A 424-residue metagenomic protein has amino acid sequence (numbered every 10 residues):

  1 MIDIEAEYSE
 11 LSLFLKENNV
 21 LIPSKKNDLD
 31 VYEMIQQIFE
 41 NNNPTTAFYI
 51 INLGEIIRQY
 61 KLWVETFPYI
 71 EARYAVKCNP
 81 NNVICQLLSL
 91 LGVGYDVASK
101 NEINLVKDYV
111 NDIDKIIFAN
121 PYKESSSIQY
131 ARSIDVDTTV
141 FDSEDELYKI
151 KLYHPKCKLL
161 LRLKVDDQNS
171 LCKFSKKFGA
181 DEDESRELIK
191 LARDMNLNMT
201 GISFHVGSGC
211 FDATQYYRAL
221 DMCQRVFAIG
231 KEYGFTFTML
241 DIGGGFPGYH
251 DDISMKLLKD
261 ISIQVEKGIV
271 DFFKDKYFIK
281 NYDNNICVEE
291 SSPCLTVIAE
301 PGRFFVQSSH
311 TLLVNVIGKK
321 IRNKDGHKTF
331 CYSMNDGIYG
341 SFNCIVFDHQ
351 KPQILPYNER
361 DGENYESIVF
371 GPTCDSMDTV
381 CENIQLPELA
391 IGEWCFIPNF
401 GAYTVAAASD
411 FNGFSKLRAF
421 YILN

Functional and structural regions predicted by a protein language model:
M1-C157, I189, D194, N198 (+3 more regions): A charged N-terminal "starter" segment
I2-S9, D167-G318, L386, N412-F414: Active-site loop/helix belt of alpha/beta enzymes
I38-F39, Q264, V270-N424: Charged (often Lys/Glu-rich) extended helix/loop segments that serve as interaction or gating elements
I50-I57, N82, V97-K100, S125 (+11 more regions): Electropositive phosphate-/nucleotide-binding environments in soluble metabolic enzymes
I56, K77, S99, A131 (+7 more regions): Conserved, mostly hydrophobic/aromatic
A75, D142, L160-K164, S203-H205 (+3 more regions): Short beta-strand segments
C78-P80, N101-E102, Y122-E124, S143-D145 (+6 more regions): Active-site-proximal loop/turn and secondary-structure-junction residues that shape catalytic pockets, frequently
